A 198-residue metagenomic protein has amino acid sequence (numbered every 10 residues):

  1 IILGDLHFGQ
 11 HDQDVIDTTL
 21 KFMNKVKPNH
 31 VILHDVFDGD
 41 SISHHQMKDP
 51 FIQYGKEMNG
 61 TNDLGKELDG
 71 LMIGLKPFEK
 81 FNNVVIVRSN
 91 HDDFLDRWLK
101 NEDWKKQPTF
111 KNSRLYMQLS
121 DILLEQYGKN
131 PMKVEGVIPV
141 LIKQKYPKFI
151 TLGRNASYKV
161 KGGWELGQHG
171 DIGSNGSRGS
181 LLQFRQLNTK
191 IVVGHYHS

Functional and structural regions predicted by a protein language model:
I2-G4, H30-D35, V85-N90, L166-G170 (+1 more regions): Active-site neighborhood of phospho(di)ester-bond hydrolases with catalytic His/Asp-centered motifs
I2-H7, G55-T61, K161-G167: Short, basic, glycine/proline-bearing loop/turn elements
G4-H11, I138-K143: Short, charged, low-hydrophobicity "junction" segments
F8-K129: Core catalytic region of metal-dependent phosphoesterases/phosphodiesterases, especially metallo-beta-lactamase-like
K100, W104-S198: Acidic, His/Gly-enriched loop-helix segments that form or flank divalent-metal centers in metallo-dependent hydrolases
